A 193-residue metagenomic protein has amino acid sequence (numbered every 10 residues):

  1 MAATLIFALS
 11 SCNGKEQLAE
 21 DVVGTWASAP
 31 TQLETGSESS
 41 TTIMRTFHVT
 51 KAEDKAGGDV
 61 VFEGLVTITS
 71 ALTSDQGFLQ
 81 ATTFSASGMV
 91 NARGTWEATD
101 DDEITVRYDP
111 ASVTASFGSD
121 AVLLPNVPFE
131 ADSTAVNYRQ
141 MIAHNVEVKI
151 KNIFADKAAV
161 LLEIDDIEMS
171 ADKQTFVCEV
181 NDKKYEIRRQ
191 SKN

Functional and structural regions predicted by a protein language model:
M1-S10: Sec-dependent bacterial lipoprotein signal peptides
C12-R93, E103-N193: Lipid interaction determinants
W96: Extracellular glycan-recognition regions
